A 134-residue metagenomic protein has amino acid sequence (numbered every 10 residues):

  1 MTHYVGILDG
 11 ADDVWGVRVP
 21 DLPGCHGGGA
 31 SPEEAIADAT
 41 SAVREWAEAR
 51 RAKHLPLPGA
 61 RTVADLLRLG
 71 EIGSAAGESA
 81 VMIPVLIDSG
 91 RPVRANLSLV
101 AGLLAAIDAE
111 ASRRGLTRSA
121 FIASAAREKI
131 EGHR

Functional and structural regions predicted by a protein language model:
M1-D13, R18: N-terminal segment of the canonical double-stranded RNA-binding domain
M1-H3, T40, R44-L97, G102-D108 (+1 more regions): Short, charged, surface-exposed hinge/linker loops at domain edges that act as mobile lids or interdomain connectors
P20-P23, V100: Short, proline-centered helix/strand-breaking motifs
P23-E34: A short, exposed loop/beta-hairpin motif centered on an aromatic-Gly-Thr core
G24, A105, E128: Active-site micro-motifs of SAM-dependent methyltransferase domains
A111: The alpha-helix within a helix-turn-helix
T117-R134: Short, basic amphipathic alpha-helical segments that act as recognition/interaction helices in nucleic-acid-binding
